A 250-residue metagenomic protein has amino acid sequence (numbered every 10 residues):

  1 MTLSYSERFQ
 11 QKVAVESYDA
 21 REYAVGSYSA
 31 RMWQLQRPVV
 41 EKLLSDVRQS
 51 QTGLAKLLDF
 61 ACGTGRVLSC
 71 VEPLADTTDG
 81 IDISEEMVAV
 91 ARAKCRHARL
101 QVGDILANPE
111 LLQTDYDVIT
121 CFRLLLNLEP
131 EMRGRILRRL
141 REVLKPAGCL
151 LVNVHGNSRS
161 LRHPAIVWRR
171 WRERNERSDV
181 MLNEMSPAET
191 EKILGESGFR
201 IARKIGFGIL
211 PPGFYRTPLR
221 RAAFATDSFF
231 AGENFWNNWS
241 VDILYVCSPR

Functional and structural regions predicted by a protein language model:
M1-Q51: Conserved class I S-adenosyl-L-methionine
T52-A61: Conserved class I S-adenosyl-L-methionine
T64-A107: Class I SAM-dependent methyltransferase SAM/SAH-binding core
T120: A conserved beta-strand element that flanks and buttresses the S-adenosyl-L-methionine
G134-P146: A short glycine-rich, Lys/Arg-flanked "PGG" loop and its adjoining helix->strand segment in the class I
L151-E173: Conserved class I S-adenosyl-L-methionine
R169-R172, R203-R250: A C-terminal cap/extension of S-adenosyl-L-methionine-dependent methyltransferases that defines the acceptor-substrate
E173-E189: Acceptor-substrate binding/catalytic loop of class I
